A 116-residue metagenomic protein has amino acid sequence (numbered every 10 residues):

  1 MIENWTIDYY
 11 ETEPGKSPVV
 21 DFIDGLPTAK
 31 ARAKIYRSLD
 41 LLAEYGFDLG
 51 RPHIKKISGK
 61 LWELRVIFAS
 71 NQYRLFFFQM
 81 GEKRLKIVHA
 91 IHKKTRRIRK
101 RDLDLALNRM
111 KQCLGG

Functional and structural regions predicted by a protein language model:
M1-Q72, G81-L85, H92-G116: Basic, Lys/Arg-enriched alpha-helical interface segments
